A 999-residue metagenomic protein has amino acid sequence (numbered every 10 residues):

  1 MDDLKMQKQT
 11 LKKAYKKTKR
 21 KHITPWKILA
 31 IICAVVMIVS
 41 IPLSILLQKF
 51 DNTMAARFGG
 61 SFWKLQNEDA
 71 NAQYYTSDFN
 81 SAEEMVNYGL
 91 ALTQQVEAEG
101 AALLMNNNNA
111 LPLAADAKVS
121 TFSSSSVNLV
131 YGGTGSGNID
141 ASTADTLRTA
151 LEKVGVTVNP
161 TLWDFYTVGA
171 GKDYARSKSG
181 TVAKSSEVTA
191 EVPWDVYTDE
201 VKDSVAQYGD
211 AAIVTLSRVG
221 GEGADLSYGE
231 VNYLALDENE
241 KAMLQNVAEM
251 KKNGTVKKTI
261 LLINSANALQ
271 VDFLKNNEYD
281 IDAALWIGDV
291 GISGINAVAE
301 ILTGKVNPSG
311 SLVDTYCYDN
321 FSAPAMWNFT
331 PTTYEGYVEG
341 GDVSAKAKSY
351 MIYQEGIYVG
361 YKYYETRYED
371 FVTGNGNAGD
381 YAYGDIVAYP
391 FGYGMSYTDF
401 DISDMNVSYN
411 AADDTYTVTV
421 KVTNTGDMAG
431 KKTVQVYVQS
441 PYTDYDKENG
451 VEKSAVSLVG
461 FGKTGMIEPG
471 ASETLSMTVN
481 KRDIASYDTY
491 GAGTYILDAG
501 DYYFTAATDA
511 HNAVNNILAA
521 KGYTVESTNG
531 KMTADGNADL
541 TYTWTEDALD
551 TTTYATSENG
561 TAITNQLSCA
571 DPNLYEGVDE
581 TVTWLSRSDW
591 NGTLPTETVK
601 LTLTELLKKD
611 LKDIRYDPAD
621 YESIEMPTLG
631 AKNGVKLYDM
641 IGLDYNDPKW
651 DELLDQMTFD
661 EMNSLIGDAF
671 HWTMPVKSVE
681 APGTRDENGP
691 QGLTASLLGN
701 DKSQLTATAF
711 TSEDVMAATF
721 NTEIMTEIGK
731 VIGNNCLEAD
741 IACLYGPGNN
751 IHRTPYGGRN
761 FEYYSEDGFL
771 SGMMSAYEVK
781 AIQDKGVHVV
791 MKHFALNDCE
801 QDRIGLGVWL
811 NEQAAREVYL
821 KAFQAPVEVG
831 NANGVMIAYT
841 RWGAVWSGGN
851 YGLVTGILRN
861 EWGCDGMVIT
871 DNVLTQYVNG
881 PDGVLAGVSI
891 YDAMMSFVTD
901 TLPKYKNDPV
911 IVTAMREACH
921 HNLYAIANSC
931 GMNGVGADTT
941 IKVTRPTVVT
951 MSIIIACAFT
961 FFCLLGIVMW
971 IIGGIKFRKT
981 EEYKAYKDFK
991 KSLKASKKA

Functional and structural regions predicted by a protein language model:
M1-D488, I496-T505, A510, G560-A999: Glycoside hydrolase catalytic-domain context in secreted enzymes
K481-Y554: Terminal connector regions
T553-T561: A non-transmembrane, solvent-exposed segment enriched in polar/low-complexity residues
